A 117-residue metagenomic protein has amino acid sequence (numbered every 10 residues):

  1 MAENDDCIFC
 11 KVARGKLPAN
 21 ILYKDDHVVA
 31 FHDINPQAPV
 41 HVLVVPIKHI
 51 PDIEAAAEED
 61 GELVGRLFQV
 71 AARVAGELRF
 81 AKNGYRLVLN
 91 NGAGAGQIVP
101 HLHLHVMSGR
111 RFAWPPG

Functional and structural regions predicted by a protein language model:
M1-G117: HIT superfamily nucleotide-processing domains
